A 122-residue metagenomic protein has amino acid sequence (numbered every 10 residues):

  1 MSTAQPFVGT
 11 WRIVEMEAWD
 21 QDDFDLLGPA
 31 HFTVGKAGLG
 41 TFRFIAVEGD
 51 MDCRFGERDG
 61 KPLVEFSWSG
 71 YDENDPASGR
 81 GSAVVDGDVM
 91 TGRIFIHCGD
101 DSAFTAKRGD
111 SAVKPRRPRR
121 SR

Functional and structural regions predicted by a protein language model:
S2-M16, G28-H31, K61-R122: Beta-sheet ligand-binding and adhesion/scaffold domains
T10, Q21-K61: N-terminal glycine/threonine-rich, aromatic-flanked beta-hairpin/loop signature
